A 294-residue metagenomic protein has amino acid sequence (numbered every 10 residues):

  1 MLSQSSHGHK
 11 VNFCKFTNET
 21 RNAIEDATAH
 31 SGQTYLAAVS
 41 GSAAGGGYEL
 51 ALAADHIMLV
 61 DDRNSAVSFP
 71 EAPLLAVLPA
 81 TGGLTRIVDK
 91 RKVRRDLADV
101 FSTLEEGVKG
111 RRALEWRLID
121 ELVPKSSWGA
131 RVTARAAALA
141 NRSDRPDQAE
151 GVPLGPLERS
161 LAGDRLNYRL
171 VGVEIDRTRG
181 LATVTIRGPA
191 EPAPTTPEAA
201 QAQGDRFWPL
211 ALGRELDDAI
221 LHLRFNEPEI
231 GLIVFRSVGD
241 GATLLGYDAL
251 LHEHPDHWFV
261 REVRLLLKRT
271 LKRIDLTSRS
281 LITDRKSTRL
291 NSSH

Functional and structural regions predicted by a protein language model:
M1, S68, V77, P192-T196 (+1 more regions): Short acidic/His/Gly/Ser-rich catalytic and metal-binding motifs that mark active-site loops of diverse hydrolases
M1-G8, N22-L36, V60-N64, L181-V184 (+2 more regions): A structural preference for short, pocket-lining loop segments at secondary-structure junctions
L2-H30, T34, S40-H56, D61-R112: Hydrophobic, small-residue-rich alpha-helical packing segments that form membrane-like cores
V11, K15, G82, S127 (+3 more regions): Conserved active-site and cofactor/substrate-binding residues in soluble primary-metabolism enzymes
V39-S40, V60-R63, V123-S126, R285-S287: Short beta->alpha connector loops at strand-helix junctions that form conserved, small/polar/Pro-enriched
G41-A43, G239-G241, S287: Active-site-proximal loop/turn and secondary-structure-junction residues that shape catalytic pockets, frequently
E49-A53, G83, K92-G204, W208 (+3 more regions): Amphipathic alpha-helical segments at domain termini/boundaries
T288-S293: Conserved small/polar residues in nucleotide/adenosyl-binding loops
